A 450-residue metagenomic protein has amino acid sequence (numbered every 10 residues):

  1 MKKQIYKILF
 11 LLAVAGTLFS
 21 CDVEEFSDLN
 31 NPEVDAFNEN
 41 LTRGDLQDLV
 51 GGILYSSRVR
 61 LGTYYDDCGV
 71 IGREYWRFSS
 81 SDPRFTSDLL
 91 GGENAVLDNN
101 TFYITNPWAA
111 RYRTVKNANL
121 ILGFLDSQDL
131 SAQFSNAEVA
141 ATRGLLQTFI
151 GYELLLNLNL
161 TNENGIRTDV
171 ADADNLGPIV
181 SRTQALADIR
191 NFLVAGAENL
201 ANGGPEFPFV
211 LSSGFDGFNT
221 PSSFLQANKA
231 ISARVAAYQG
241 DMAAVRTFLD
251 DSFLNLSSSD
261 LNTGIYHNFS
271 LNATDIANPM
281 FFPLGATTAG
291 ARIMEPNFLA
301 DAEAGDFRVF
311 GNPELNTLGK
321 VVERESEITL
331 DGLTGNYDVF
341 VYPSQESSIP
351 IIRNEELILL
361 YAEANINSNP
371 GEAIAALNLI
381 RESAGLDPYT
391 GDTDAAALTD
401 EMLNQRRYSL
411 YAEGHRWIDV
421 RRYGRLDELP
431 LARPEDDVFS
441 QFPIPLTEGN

Functional and structural regions predicted by a protein language model:
M1-F19: Sec-dependent bacterial lipoprotein signal peptides
C21, R190, T393-N450: Long, intrinsically disordered, low-complexity segments
C21-G72, P388, R425-N450: Membrane-proximal, proline-rich intrinsically disordered regions
D22-V23, R190-G203, P221, L225-N262: Aromatic-residue-lined binding/catalytic grooves and analogous aromatic/hydrophobic interfacial grooves in multimeric
Q47, F85-T161, L176-T183, L193 (+3 more regions): Conserved, well-structured interaction surfaces
T114, I121, L125-Q128, N157-L158 (+5 more regions): Alpha-helical solenoid scaffolds that mediate protein-protein interactions, centered on TPR/SEL1-like repeats but also
S222, G240-E355, R406-S409, G424 (+2 more regions): Hydrophobic-face positions in mid-chain alpha helices that act as interaction patches
